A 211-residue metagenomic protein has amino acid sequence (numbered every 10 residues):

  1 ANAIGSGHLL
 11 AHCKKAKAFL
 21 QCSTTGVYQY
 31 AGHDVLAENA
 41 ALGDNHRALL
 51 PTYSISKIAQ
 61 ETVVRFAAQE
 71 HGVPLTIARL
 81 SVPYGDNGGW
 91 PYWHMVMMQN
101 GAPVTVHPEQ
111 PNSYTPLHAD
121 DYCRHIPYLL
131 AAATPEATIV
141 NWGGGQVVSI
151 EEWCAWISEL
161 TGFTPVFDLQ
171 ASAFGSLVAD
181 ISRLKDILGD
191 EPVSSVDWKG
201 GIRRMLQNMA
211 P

Functional and structural regions predicted by a protein language model:
G7-T52: Conserved Rossmann-fold NAD(P)-dependent oxidoreductase catalytic core, especially the SDR/UDP-sugar
N39-D44, M95-H107, L160-F167: A short C-terminal helix-loop "cap" of Rossmann-like NAD(P)-dependent dehydrogenase/epimerase domains
S56: Active-site helix of classical SDR
T62-Y114, A119-D121, I157: NAD(P)-dependent short-chain dehydrogenase/reductase
Y84-G88, P111-R124, I139-I157, G175 (+1 more regions): Substrate-binding strand-loop-helix patch in Rossmann-like NAD(P)-dependent oxidoreductase/epimerase domains
N100, H125-Y128, A132-S172, I181: Mid/C-terminal beta-alpha module of Rossmann-like enzyme folds, strongest in SDR-family dehydrogenases/epimerases
A119, S149-A155, L169-S194, G200-R204 (+1 more regions): Conserved C-terminal active-site "lid" loop/helix of NAD(P)H-dependent oxidoreductases that clamps the redox cofactor
